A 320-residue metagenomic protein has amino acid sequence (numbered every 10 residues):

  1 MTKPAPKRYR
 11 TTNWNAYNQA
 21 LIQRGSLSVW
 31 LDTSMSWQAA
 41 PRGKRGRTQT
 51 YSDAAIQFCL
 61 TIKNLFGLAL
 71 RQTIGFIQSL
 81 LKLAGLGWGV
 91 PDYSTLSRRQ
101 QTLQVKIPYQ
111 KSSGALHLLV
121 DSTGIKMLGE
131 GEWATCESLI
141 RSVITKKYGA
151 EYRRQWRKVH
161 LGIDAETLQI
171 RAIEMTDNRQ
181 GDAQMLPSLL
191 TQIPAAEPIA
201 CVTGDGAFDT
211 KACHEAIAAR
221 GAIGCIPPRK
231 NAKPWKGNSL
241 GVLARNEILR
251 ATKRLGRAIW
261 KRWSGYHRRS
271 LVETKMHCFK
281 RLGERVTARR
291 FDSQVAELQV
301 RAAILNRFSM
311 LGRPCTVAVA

Functional and structural regions predicted by a protein language model:
M1-R45: Basic, low-complexity segments
T2-P6, R10, G206-F279: Helix-centered, glycine/charged polyanion-binding patches within enzymatic domains that contact phosphate-containing
L21, E174, C315: Short, flexible helix/strand-to-coil boundary loops that buttress conserved ligand/catalytic motifs in alpha/beta
D32, S113, C315-V317: Short coil/turn segments at secondary-structure boundaries
A40-Q57, L65-R71, G75, L86-K230 (+5 more regions): Polybasic low-complexity intrinsically disordered regions
T50-L65, R257-A320: Basic, amphipathic alpha-helical segments enriched in Lys/Arg and hydrophobic/aromatic residues
Q78-S79: Acidic/polar active-site rim loop that often engages polyanionic ligands
A84-G87, R307: Short arginine-rich
